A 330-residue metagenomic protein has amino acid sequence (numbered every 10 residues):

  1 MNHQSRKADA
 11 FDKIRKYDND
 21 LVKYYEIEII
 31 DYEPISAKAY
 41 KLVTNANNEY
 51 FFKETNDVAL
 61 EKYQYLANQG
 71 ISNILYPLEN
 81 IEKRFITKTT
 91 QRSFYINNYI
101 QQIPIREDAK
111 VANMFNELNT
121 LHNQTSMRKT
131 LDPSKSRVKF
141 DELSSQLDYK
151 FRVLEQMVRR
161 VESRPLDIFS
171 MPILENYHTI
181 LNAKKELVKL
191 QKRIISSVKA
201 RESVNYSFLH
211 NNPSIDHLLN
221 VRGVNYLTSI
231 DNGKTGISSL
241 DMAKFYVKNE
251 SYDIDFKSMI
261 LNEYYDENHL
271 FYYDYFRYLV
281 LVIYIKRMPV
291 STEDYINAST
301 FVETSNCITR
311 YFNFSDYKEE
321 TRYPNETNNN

Functional and structural regions predicted by a protein language model:
M1-I29: Juxta-kinase regulatory segment immediately upstream of eukaryotic protein kinase catalytic domains
Y24-Y40, N45-V58: N-terminal ordered "arm"
A39, P77, K189-M242: Active-site acidic catalytic loop and adjacent metal/ATP-binding pocket of ATP-dependent phosphoryl transfer enzymes
T44-K135: ATP-binding pocket architecture of kinase catalytic cores
R92-E107, L154-S163, Y284-V302: A glycine-centered beta->alpha junction motif in the catalytic cores of kinase/phosphotransferase enzymes
S134-F208, M259, F312-N313: ATP-dependent phospho-/nucleotidyl transfer catalytic cores
R164-D167, R193, S197, D294-N330: Helical subdomain adjoining the active site within ATP-dependent kinase catalytic cores
S238-Y272, V282-N313: Active-site activation/catalytic loop segments of kinase-like enzymes and analogous catalytic loops in related
